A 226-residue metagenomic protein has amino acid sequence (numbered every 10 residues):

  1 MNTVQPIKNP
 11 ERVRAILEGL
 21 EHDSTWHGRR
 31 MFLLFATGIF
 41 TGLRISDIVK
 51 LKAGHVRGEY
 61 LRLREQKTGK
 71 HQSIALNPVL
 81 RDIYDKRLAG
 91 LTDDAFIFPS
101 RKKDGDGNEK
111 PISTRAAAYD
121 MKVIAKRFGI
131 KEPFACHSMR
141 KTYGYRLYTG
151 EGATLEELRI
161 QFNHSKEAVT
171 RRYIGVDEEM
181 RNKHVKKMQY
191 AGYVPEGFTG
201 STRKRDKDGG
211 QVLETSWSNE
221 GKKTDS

Functional and structural regions predicted by a protein language model:
M1-I7, Q189-S226: C-terminal secondary-structure termini that scaffold catalytic or DNA-interacting sites
P10-T41: Basic, Lys/Arg- and aromatic-enriched nucleic-acid-binding interface segment
R30, E132-L147: Short basic/aromatic active-site micro-motif
T41, K50-D82: Conserved tyrosine-mediated DNA breakage-rejoining catalytic core shared by Y-recombinases
D47-I48, P133-F134, G144, G152-H164: Active-site-proximal segment of tyrosine recombinases
H55-G58, A153-I174, S201: Short, polar N-cap/turn motifs at the start of nucleic acid-interacting alpha helices
E65-G69, H164-K187: Catalytic-site neighborhood detector that most strongly recognizes the C-terminal catalytic loop/helix of tyrosine
K67-D85, F96-K122: C-terminal catalytic core of Y-nucleophile DNA break-rejoin enzymes
